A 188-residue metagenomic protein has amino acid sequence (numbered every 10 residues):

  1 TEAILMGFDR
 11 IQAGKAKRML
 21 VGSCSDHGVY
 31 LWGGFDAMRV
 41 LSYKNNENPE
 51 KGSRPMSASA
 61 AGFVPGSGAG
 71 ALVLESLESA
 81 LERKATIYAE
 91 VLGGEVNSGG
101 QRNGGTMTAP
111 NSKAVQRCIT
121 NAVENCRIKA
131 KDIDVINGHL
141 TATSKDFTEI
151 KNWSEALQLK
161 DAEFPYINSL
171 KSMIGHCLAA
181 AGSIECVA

Functional and structural regions predicted by a protein language model:
T1, S23-G28, G93-S98, L140-A142 (+1 more regions): Acidic, glycine-rich active-site loops and adjacent beta-strand->loop/helix elements that engage anionic groups
T1-C24, V64-A85, H176-A188: Active-site-proximal alpha-helical scaffold in enzymes
T1-L5, M38-V64, N152-I184: Conserved catalytic cysteine-centered active-site region of acyl-thioester-dependent Claisen-condensing enzymes
G7, F35, V73, V91 (+3 more regions): Conserved small-residue
A16-C24, T86-G94, K131-G138, E163-K171: Beta-strand segments within the central parallel beta-sheet cores of soluble alpha/beta enzyme folds
R18-W32, A130-W153: Conserved beta-ketoacyl condensing-enzyme motif
N46-I128, D134-V135: Condensing-enzyme catalytic core mediating Claisen C-C bond formation in acyl metabolism
Q101-S112, L140-Q158, C177-I184: Short glycine/threonine-rich loop-to-helix capping motif typified by GTGT followed within a few residues by an Asp-Pro
